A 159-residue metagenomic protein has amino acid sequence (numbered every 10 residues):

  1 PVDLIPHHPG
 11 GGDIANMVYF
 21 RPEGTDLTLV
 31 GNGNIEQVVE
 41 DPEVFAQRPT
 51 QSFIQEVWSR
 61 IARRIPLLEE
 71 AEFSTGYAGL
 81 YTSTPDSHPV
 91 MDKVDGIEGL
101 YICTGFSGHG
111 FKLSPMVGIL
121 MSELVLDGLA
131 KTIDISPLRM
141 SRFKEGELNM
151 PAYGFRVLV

Functional and structural regions predicted by a protein language model:
V2-G99: Active-site lid/adjacent beta-loop-alpha segment flanking the redox-cofactor pocket in flavoenzymes
S59-V159: C-terminal catalytic lobe of FAD-dependent flavoproteins
